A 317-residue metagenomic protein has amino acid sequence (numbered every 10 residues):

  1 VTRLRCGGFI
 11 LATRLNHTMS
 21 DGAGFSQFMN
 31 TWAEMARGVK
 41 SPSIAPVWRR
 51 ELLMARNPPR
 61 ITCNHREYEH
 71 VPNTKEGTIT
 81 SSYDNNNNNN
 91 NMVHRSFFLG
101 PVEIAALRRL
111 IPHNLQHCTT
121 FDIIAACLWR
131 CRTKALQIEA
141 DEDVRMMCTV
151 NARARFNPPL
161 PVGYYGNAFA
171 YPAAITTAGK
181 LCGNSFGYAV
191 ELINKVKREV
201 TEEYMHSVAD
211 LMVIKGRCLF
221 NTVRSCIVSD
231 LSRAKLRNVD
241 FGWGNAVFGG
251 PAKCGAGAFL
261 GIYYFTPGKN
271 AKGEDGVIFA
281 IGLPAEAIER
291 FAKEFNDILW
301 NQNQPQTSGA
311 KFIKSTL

Functional and structural regions predicted by a protein language model:
V1-L236, G309: Soluble acyl-CoA-dependent acyltransferase catalytic core bearing the H(X)4D motif
N221-T307, S315: Low-complexity, glycine/alanine/valine/leucine- and proline-rich hydrophobic stretches
